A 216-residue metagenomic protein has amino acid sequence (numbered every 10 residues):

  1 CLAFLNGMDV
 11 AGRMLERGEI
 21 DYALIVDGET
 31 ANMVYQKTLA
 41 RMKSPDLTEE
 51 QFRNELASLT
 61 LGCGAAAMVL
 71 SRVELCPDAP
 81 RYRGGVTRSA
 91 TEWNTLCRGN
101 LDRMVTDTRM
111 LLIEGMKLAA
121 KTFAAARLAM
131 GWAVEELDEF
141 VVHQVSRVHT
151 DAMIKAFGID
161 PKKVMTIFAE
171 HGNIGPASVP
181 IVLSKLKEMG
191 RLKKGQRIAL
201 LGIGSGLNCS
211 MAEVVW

Functional and structural regions predicted by a protein language model:
C1-E16, M116, A120, D138-W216: Claisen-condensing/thiolase-fold acyl-transfer catalytic domains that form or cleave C-C bonds in fatty acid
F4-M8, E29, V69: Alpha-helical metal-binding/catalytic segments enriched in His/Glu/Asp
M14, D21, K37: An acidic, phosphate/nucleotide-engaging active-site surface
R17-A23, E55-L56, G64-A65, C76-D78 (+3 more regions): Short coil/turn connectors at secondary-structure junctions
A23-E29, L70, L200-G204: Short beta-strand segments
G28-E50, G84-D102, V145-K155, P176-I181: Active-site-adjacent elements of ketosynthase-type condensing enzymes
S44-K117, K121, I203, V215-W216: Condensing-enzyme catalytic core mediating Claisen C-C bond formation in acyl metabolism
